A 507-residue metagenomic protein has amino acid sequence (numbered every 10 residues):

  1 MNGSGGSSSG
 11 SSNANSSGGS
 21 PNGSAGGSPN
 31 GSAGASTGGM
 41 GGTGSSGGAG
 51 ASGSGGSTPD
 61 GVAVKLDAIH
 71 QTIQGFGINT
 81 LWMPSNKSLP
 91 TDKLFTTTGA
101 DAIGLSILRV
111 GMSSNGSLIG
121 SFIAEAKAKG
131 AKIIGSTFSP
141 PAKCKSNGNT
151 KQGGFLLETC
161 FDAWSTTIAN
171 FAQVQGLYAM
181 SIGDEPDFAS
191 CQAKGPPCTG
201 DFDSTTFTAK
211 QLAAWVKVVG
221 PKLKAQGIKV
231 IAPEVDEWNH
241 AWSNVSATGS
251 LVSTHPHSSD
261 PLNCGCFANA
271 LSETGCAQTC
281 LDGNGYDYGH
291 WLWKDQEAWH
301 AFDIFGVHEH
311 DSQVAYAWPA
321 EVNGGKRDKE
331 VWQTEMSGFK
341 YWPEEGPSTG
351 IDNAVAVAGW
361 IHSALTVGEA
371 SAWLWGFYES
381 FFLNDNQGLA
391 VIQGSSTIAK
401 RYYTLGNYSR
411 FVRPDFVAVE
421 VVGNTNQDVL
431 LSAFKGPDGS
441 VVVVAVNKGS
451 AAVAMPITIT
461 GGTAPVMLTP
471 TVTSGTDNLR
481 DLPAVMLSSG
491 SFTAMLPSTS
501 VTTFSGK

Functional and structural regions predicted by a protein language model:
M1-D60: Ser/Thr-rich, Pro/Gly/Ala-heavy low-complexity intrinsically disordered linkers and tails of secreted extracellular
G55-K93, G200, A209, G220 (+1 more regions): N-terminal module-boundary/linker segments of secreted carbohydrate-active enzymes
H70-A126, C280-L281, G285-Y286, S312 (+2 more regions): N-terminal carbohydrate-binding/catalytic regions of secreted carbohydrate-active enzymes
G99-D295: Substrate-binding cleft and catalytic face of glycoside hydrolase catalytic domains, especially the flexible beta-alpha
I119-A124, W299-E344: Glycoside hydrolase catalytic-domain groove-lining segments
E330-R410, V419-T425: Aromatic/acidic polysaccharide-binding cleft in carbohydrate-active enzymes
N424-A464, T499: Carbohydrate-binding surface patches
A484-K507: C-terminal beta-strand-rich structural cap/linker in extracellular carbohydrate-active enzymes
